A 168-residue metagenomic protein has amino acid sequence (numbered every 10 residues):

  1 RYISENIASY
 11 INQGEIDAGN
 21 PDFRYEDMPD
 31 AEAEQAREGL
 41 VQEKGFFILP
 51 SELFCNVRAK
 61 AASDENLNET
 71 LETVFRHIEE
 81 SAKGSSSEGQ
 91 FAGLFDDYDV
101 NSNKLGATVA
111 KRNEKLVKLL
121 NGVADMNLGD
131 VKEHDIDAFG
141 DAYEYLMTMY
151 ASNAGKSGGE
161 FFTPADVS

Functional and structural regions predicted by a protein language model:
R1-S168: Non-catalytic, mostly N-terminal accessory regions of nucleic-acid modification and defense proteins
